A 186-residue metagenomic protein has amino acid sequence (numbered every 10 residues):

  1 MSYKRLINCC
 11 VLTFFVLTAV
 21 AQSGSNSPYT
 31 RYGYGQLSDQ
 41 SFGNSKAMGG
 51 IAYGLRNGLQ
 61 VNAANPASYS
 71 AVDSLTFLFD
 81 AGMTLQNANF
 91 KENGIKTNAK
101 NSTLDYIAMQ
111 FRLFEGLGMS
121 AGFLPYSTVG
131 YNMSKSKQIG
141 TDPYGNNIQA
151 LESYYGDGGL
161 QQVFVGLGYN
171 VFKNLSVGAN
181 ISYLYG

Functional and structural regions predicted by a protein language model:
M1-N26: Bacterial Sec-dependent N-terminal signal peptides
Q22-G186: Subset of outer-membrane beta-barrel
